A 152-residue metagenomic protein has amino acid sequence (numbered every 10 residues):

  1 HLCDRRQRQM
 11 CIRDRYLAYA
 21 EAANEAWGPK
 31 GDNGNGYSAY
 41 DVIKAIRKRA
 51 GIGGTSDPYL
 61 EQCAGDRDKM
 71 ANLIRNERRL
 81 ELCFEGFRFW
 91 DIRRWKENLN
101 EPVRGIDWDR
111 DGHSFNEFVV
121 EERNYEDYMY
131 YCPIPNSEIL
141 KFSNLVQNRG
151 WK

Functional and structural regions predicted by a protein language model:
H1-D4, R8, I12: Single conserved hydrophobic/aromatic residue that forms the stacking wall/gate of nucleotide- or nucleobase-binding
G28, D32-P58, E85-K152: Aromatic-residue-lined binding/catalytic grooves and analogous aromatic/hydrophobic interfacial grooves in multimeric
P58-M70: Short, mixed-charge amphipathic alpha-helical segments
L80-F84: Conserved small-residue hinge/capping positions at short loops/turns that sit at secondary-structure boundaries within
